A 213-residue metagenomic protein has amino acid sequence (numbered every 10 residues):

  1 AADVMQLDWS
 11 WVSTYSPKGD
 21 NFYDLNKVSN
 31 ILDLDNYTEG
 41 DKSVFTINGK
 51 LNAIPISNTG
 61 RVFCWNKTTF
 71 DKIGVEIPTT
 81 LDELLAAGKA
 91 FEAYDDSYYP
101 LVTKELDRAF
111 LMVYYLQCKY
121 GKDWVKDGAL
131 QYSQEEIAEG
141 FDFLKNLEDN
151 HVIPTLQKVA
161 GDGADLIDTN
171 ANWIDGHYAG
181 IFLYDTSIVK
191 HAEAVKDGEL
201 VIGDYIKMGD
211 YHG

Functional and structural regions predicted by a protein language model:
A1, G74-E76, A129, E148-G163 (+1 more regions): A local structural motif
A1-L7, D20-N21, S97-Y98, I174-L183: Alpha-to-beta junction loops
A1-S13, G163-I167: Early extracytoplasmic/lumenal segment of secretory-pathway proteins
D8-R61, E76, L85, D95 (+3 more regions): Hinge/lid segment of periplasmic solute-binding proteins
R61-W65, Q117: Short glycine- and hydrophobic/aromatic-rich loop-to-beta-strand nucleating segment in the catalytic cores
L84, F91, Y114, T169-G176: Hydrophobic residues within well-ordered alpha-helices
G88, A129-G161, Y205: Glycine-centered hinge/linker elements that transmit conformational signals in sensory and ligand-binding systems
T186-D197, G209-G213: C-terminal lobe and pocket-closing loops of periplasmic/extracytoplasmic Venus-flytrap solute-binding proteins
